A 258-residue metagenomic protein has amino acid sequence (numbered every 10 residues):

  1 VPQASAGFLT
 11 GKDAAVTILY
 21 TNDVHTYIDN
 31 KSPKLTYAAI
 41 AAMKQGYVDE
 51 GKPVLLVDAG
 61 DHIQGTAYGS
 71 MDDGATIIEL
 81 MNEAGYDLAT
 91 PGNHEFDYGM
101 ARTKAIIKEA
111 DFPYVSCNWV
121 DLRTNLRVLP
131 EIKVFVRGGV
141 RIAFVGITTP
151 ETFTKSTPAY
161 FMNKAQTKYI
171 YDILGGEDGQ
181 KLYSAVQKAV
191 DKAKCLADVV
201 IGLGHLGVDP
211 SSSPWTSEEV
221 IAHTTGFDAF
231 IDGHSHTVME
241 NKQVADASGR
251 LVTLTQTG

Functional and structural regions predicted by a protein language model:
V1-Q3: Sec-dependent N-terminal signal peptides of Gram-positive bacterial secreted proteins and lipoproteins
A6-G258: Acidic, metal/ion-coordinating pockets
